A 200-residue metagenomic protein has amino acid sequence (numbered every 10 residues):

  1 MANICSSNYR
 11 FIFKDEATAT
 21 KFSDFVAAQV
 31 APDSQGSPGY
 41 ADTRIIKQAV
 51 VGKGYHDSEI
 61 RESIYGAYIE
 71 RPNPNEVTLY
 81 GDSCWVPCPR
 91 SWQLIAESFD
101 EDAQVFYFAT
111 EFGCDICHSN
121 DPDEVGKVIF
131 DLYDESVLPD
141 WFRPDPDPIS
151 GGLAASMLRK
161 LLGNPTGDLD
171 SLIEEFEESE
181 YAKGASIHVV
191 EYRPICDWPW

Functional and structural regions predicted by a protein language model:
M1-W200: Intrinsic low-complexity, intrinsically disordered or marginally ordered coil/linker segments
